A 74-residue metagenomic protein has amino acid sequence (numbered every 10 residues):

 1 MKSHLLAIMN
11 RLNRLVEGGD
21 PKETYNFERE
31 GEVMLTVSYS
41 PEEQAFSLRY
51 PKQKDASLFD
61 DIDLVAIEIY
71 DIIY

Functional and structural regions predicted by a protein language model:
M1-E30, P51: Negatively charged, low-complexity tracts enriched in Asp/Glu with abundant Ser/Thr
H4-L5, R14, S47, D63 (+1 more regions): Acidic/proline-rich low-complexity IDRs
A7, E17, S40-Q44, D61 (+1 more regions): Non-transmembrane, interaction-prone segments in cytosolic or luminal domains
G19-Y25, K54-Y74: Charged low-complexity stretches with an acidic bias
E32-Q53: Short aromatic-glycine-(Arg/Gly/Cys) micro-motifs in beta-strand/loop hairpins
